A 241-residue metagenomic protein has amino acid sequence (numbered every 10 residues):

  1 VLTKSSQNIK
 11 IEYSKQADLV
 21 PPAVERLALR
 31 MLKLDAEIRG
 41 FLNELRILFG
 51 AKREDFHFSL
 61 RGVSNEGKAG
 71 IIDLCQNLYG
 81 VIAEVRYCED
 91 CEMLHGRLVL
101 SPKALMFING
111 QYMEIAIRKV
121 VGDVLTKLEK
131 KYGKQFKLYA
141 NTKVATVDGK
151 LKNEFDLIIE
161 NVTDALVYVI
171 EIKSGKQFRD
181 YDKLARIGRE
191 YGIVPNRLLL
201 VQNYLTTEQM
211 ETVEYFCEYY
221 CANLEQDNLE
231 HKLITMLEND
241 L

Functional and structural regions predicted by a protein language model:
V1-L241: Intrinsically disordered, low-complexity Ser/Thr/Pro/Gly-rich regulatory segments
